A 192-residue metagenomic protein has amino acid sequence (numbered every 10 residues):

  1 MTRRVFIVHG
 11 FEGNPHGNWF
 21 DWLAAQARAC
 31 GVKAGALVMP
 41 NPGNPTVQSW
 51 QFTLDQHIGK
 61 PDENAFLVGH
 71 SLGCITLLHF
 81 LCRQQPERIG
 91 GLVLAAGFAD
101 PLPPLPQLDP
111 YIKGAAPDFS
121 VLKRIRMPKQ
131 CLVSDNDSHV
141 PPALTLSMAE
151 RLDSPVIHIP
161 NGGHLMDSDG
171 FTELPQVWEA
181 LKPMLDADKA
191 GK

Functional and structural regions predicted by a protein language model:
T2-E63: Active-site catalytic motif of lipid deacylating hydrolases and related acyltransferases
G13-N14, D135-V140: Acidic catalytic loop of the alpha/beta-hydrolase fold
P45, G162-L174: Catalytic histidine-centered segment of alpha/beta-hydrolase-like enzymes
L67-V68, L92: Conserved alpha/beta-hydrolase fold motif
V68-L78: Gly/Ala-rich beta-loop-alpha elbow adjacent to hydrolase catalytic centers
E87-D100: A conserved short beta-strand
I125, Q130-V133, D137: Short beta-strand/loop motif that positions the catalytic acidic residue of the alpha/beta-hydrolase fold
G170-K192: Catalytic active-site module of serine/aspartate enzymes centered on a nucleophile-bearing elbow/loop
